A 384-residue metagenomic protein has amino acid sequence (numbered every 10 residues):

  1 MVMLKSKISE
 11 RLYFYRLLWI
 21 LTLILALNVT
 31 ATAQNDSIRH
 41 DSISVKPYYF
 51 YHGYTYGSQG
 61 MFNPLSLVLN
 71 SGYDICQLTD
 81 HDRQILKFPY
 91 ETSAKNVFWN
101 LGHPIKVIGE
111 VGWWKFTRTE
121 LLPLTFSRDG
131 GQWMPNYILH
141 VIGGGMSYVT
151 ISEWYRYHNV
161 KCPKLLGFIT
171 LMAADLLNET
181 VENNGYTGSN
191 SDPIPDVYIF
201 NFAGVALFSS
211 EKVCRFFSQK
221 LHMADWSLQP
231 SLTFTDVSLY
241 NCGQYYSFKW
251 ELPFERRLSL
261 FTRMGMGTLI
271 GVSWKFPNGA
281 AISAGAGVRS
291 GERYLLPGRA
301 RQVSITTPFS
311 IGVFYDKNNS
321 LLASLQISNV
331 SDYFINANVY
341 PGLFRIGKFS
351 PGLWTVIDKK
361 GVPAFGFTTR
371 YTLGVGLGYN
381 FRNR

Functional and structural regions predicted by a protein language model:
L18-N28: Bacterial N-terminal signal peptides
I142-H158, Y198, F202-C214, G374-Y379: Membrane-interfacial alpha-helical segments at the cytosolic side of multi-pass membrane proteins
R156-L166, S210-W226, L343-F349, Y379-R384: Short loop/turn motifs that connect adjacent beta-strands in outer-membrane beta-barrel proteins
A174-Y198: Interfacial helix-loop-helix junctions of multi-pass membrane proteins
P193-Y245: Extended amphipathic alpha-helical segments with heptad-repeat/coiled-coil character used for oligomerization, fusion
W250-F344: Long, repeat-rich segments with strong aromatic
G361-R384: Outer-membrane beta-barrel "beta-signal"
